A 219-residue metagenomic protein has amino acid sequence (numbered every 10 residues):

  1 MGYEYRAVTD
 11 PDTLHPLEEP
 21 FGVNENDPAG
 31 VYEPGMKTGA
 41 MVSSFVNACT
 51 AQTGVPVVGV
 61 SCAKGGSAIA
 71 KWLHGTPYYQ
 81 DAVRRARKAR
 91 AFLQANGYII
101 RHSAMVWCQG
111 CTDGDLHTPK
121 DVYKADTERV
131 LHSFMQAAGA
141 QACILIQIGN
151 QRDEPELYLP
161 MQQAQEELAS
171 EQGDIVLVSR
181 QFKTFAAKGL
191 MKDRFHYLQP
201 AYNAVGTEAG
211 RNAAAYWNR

Functional and structural regions predicted by a protein language model:
M1-R219: Cell-envelope and extracellular/periplasmic
